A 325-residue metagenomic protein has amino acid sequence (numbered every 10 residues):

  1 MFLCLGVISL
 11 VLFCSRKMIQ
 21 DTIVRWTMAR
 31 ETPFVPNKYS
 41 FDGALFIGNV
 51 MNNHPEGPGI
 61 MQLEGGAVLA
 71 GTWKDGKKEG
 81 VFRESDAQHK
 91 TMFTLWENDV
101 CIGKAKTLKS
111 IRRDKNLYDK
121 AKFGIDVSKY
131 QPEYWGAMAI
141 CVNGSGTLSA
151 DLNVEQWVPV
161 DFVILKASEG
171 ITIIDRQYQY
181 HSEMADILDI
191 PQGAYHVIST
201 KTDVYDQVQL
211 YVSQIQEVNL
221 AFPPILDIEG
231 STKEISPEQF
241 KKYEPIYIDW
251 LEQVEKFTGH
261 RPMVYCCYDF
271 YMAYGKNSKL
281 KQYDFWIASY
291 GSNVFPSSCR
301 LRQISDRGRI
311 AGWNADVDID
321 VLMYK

Functional and structural regions predicted by a protein language model:
M1-F13: Hydrophobic membrane-insertion alpha-helices, especially the h-region of bacterial N-terminal signal peptides
K17-P36: Ser/Thr/Pro/Gly-rich low-complexity linker/stalk segments immediately outside membranes or between
V24-R30, D42-P55, V68-E79, M92-I102: Conserved anchor residues at repeat-unit boundaries in beta-strand-based tandem repeats, strongest for the MORN repeat
I102-M138, K276-K325: Functionally critical loop-and-helix segments that line ligand-binding/catalytic clefts of soluble enzyme domains
L117-Y247, F257: Substrate-binding cleft of extracellular glycoside hydrolase catalytic domains
P223-P296: Catalytic domains of cell-wall/extracellular-matrix polysaccharide-remodeling enzymes, centered on de-N-acetylation
